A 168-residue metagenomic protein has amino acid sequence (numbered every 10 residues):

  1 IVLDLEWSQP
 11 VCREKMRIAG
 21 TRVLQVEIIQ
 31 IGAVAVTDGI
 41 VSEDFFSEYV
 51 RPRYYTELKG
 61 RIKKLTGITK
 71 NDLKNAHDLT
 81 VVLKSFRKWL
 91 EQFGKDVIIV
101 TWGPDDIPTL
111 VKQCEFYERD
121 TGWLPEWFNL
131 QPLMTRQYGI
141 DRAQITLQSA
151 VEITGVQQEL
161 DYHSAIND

Functional and structural regions predicted by a protein language model:
I1-P108, E115, Q148, E152-Q157: Conserved non-catalytic scaffold segment of RNase H-like nuclease domains
K70-L73, D120-L124, Q158-H163: Short, surface-exposed acidic
A76-T80, D141, H163: Conserved phosphate-coordination/catalytic loops
P108-T109, Q137: Short, well-ordered, mixed-charge alpha-helical segments that flank or form enzyme active sites
R119-G122, G139-I153: A structural motif
F128-R142: Short alpha-helix plus adjacent loop in nuclease-associated cores
S164-D168: Acidic, divalent-metal-coordinating active-site segment for phosphoryl/phosphodiester hydrolysis, typified by short
